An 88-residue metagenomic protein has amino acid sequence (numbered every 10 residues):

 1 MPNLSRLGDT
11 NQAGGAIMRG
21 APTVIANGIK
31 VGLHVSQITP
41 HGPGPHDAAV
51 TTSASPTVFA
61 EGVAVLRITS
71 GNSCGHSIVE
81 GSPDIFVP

Functional and structural regions predicted by a protein language model:
P2-P88: Intrinsically disordered, low-complexity proline/glycine-rich segments
